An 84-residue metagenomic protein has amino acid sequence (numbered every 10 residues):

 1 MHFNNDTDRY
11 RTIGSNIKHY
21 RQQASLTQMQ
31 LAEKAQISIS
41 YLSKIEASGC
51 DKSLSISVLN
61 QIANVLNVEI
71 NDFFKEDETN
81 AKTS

Functional and structural regions predicted by a protein language model:
M1-Q23: A short, Lys/Arg-rich alpha-helix, primarily the initiator
F3, D72-S84: Short, charged recognition helix plus adjacent turn of helix-turn-helix-like nucleic-acid-binding domains
K18, M29, N60: Residues within the helices of the helix-turn-helix
Q22, E33, N64: Alpha-helical residues within the helix-turn-helix
Q22, Q36, A47, E78: Residue-level detection of the helix-turn-helix DNA-binding "recognition helix"
L26-I45: Short alpha-helical DNA-recognition segment
G49-N64: Short, basic-rich loop-to-helix N-cap that marks the start of a DNA-contacting helix
